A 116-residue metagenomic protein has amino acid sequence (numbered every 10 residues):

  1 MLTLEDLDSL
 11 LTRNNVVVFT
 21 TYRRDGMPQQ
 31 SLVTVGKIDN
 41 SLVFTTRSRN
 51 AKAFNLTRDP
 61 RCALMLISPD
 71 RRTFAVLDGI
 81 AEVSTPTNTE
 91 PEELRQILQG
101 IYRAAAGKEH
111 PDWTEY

Functional and structural regions predicted by a protein language model:
M1-L2, T73-Y116: Charged, gly/pro-rich active-site loop segments
M1-V16: Extreme N-terminal tail/first-helix region
D8-L11, A53, L94-Q99: A generic alpha-helix structural signal
D8-S9, T34, F54, E115-Y116: Short secondary-structure boundary/capping segments
L10-T12, D59, E82: A generic signature of intrinsically disordered, low-complexity regions enriched in glycine/proline and charged/polar
N14-S48, F54-L56, C62-I67, F74-L77: Short beta-strand segments
R58-C62, G100-R103: Short, intrinsically disordered, mixed-charge
